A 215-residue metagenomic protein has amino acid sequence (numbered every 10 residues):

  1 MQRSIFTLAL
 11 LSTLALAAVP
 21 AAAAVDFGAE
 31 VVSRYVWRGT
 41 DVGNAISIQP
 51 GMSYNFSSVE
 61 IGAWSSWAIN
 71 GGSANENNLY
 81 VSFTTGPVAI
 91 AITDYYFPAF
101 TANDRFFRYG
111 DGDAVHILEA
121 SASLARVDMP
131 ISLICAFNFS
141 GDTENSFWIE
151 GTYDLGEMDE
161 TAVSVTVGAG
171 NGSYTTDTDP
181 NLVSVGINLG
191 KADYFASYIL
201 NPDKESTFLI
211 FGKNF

Functional and structural regions predicted by a protein language model:
M1-D26: Cleavable N-terminal export/targeting peptides
A22-F215: Outer-membrane beta-barrel proteins
